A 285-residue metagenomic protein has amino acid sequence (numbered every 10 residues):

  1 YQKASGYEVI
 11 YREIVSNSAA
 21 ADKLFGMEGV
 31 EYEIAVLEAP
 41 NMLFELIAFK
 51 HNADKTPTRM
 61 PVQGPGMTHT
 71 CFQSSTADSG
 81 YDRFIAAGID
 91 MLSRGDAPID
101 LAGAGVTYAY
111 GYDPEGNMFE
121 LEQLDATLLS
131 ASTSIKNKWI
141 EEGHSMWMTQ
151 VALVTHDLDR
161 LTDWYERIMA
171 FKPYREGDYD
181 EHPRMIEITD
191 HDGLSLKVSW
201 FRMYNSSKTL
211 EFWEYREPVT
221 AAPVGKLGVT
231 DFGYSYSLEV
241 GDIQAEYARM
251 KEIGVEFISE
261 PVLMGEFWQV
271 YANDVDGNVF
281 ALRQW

Functional and structural regions predicted by a protein language model:
Y1-N41, A102-A104, L153-S207, E252 (+1 more regions): Core segments of cupin and vicinal oxygen chelate
R12, F72, D78-S145, L153 (+7 more regions): Vicinal oxygen chelate
S16, Q63, H144, V229 (+1 more regions): Generic signal for short, ordered secondary-structure residues within or immediately flanking folded domains
S18-D22, A53-T58, L129-I135, E181-I186 (+1 more regions): A short, acidic/glycine-rich surface segment
F25-M27, T58-V62, E142, D190-H191 (+1 more regions): Short consensus segments that form the blades of beta-propeller domains, in both extracellular/periplasmic
E31-E45, F49-H51, T56-F84, V106-Y112 (+5 more regions): Vicinal oxygen chelate
